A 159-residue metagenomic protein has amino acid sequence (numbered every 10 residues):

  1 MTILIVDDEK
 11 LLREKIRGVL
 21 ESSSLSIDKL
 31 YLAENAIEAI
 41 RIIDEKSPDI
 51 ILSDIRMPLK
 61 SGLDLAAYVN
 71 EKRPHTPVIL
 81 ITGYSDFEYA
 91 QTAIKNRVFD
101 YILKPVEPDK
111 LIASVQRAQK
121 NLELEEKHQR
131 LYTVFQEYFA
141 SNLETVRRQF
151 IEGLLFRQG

Functional and structural regions predicted by a protein language model:
D7, D54: Active-site residues of response regulator receiver
K10-Y31: Two-component/phosphorelay signaling modules centered on CheY-like receiver
L32-I50: Acidic, metal-coordinating helix/loop segments flanking the phosphotransfer/catalytic sites of two-component signaling
N35-E38, S61-D64, T82: Acidic catalytic/metal-coordinating carboxylates
R41, L63-P74: Short amphipathic alpha-helix used as the core "switch/output" element in two-component signaling
M57: Receiver (REC) domain active-site loop signature in two-component systems and cognate sites in sensor histidine kinases
V106-G159: Interdomain helical linkers/hinges and coiled-coil/dimerization scaffolds that transmit conformational signals
